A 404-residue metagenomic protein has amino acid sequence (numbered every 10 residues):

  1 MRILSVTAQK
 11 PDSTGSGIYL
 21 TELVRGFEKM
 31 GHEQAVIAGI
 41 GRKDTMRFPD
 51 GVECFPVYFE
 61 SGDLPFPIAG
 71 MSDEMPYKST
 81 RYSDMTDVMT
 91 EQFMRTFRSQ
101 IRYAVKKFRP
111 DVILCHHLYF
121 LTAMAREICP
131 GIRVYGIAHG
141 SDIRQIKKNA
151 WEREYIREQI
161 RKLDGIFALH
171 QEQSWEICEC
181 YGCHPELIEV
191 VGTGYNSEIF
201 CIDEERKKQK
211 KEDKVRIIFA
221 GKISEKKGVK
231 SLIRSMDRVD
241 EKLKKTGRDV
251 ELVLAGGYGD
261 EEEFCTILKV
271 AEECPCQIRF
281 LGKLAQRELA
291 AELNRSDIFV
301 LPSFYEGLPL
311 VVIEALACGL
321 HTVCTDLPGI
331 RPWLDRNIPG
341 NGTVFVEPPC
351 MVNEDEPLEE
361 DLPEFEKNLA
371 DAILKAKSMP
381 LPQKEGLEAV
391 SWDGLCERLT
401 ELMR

Functional and structural regions predicted by a protein language model:
G15, E359-D371, K375-M403: A charged, aromatic-enriched C-terminal amphipathic alpha-helix characteristic of glycosyltransferases across folds
G41-R102: A conserved catalytic-core segment of Leloir-type glycosyltransferases
I146-N149, C178, Y195-E212: Acidic anion/phosphate-binding donor-loop and adjacent secondary structure in glycosyltransferase catalytic cores
E172, G194: Carbohydrate-associated surface elements
K210-K227, I233-D237, V253: Conserved donor-binding/catalytic core segment of Leloir-type glycosyltransferases
F264-R287: Nucleotide-activated donor-binding/catalytic signature segment of Leloir-type glycosyltransferases, i.e., the conserved
K283-L284, A291-S296: Short alpha-helical donor nucleotide-sugar binding micro-motif in glycosyltransferases
F304: Aromatic "clamp/platform" in nucleotide-sugar-dependent glycosyltransferases that forms part of the donor/acceptor
